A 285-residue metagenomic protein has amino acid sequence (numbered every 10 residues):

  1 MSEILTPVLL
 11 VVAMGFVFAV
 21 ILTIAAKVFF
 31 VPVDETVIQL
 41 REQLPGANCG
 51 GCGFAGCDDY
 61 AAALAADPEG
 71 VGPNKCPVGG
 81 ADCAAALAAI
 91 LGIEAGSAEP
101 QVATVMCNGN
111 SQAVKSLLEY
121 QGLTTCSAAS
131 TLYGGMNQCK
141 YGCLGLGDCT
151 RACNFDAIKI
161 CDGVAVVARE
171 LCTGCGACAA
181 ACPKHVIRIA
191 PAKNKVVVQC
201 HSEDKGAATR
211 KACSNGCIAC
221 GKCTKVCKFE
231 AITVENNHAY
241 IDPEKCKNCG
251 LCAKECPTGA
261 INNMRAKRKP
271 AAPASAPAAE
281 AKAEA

Functional and structural regions predicted by a protein language model:
S2-V226, E230, E255, G259-N262 (+1 more regions): Ferredoxin-type iron-sulfur electron-transfer modules and their immediate structural context
K222, I232-V234, H238-Y240: Strongly charged, low-complexity linkers/loops
